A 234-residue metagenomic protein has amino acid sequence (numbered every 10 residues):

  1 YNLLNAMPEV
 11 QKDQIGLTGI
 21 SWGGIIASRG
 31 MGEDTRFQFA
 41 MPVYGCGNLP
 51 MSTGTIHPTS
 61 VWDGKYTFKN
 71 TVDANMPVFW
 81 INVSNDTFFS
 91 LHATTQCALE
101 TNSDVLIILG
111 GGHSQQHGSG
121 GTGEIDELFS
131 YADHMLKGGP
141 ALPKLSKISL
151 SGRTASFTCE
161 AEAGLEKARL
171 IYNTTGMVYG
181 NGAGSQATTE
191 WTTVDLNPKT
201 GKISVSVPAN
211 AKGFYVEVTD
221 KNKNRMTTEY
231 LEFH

Functional and structural regions predicted by a protein language model:
Y1-I20: Gly/Ser-rich "nucleophile elbow"/oxyanion-hole loop immediately N-terminal to the catalytic nucleophile in hydrolases
G24-T35: Short glycine-enriched nucleophile-adjacent loop and the immediately C-terminal alpha-helix near the catalytic center
M41-V43, I108: A short, hydrophobic beta-strand element of the alpha/beta-hydrolase
G45, L49-T101: The feature captures the conserved acid-bearing segment of alpha/beta-hydrolase catalytic domains
L99-G121: Catalytic histidine neighborhood in serine/cysteine hydrolases with alpha/beta-hydrolase-type architecture
S130-Y172, T192-K199, S206: Surface beta-strand/loop "capping" patches
N173, K223-H234: Short Trp-Ser/Thr-centered turn/loop motifs at beta-strand boundaries
A209-K223: Short, aromatic- and glycine-rich surface loops/edge beta-strands on solvent-exposed regions
